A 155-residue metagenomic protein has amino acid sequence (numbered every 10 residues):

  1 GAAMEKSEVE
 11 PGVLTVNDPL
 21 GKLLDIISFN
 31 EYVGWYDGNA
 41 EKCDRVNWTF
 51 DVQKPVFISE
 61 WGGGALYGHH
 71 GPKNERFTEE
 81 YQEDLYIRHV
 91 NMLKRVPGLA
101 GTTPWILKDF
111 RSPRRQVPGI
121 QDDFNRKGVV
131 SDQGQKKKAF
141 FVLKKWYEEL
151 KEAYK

Functional and structural regions predicted by a protein language model:
G1-K155: Substrate-binding clefts and catalytic carboxylate motifs of secreted carbohydrate-active enzymes
